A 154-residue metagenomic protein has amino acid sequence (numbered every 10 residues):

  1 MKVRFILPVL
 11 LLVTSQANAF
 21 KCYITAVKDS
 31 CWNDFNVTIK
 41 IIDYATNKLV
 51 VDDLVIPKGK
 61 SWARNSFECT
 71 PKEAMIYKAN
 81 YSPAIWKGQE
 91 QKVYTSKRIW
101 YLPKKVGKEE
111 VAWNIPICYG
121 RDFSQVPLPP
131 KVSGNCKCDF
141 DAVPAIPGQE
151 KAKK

Functional and structural regions predicted by a protein language model:
K2, Y77-A79: A general lysine-centric signal
K2-P8: Sec-dependent signal peptide recognition, specifically the positively charged N-region followed immediately by
L10-L12: Short, linear, compositionally biased motifs with a strong N-terminal bias
T14-Q16: N-terminal signal peptide c-region/cleavage motif recognized by signal peptidases
A19-S66, N80-K154: Intrinsically disordered, low-complexity segments enriched in small/polar residues
F67-P71: Short, solvent-exposed, Trp/other aromatic-anchored flexible loops in extracytoplasmic proteins
K72-I76: Extracellular Ig-like/FN3 beta-sandwich strand-entry sites
